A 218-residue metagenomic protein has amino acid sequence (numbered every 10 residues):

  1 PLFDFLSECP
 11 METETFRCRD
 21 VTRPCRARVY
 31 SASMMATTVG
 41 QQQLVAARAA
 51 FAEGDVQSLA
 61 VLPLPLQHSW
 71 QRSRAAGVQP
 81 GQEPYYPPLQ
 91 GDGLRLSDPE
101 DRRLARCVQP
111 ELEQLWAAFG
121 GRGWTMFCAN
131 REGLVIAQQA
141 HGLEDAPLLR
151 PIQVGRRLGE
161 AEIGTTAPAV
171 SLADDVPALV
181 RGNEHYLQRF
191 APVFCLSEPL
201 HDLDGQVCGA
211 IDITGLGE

Functional and structural regions predicted by a protein language model:
F3-L158, V170, L179, P192 (+1 more regions): Intrinsically disordered, low-complexity terminal regulatory regions
P10, C195, D212: Functionally engaged cysteine thiol sites
R131, G182-E184, E198, L216: Fold-independent oxyanion-binding glycine-rich loops and adjacent beta-strand/coil segments at enzyme active sites
E144-P147, Q188, G217-E218: A short local loop/turn or secondary-structure capping micro-motif enriched for an aromatic residue
E160-T165, S171-R189: Short loop/turn segments at beta-alpha junctions that line or gate ligand-sensing/allosteric surfaces
F190-P199: A short beta-strand signature within small-molecule sensing/ligand-binding domains used in signal transduction
L200-I211: Short hydrophobic/glycine-rich mini-motifs in sensory/regulatory modules that couple input to downstream signaling
A210-E218: Short beta-strand-to-loop transition segments that serve as allosteric relay/switch motifs in sensory/regulatory domains
